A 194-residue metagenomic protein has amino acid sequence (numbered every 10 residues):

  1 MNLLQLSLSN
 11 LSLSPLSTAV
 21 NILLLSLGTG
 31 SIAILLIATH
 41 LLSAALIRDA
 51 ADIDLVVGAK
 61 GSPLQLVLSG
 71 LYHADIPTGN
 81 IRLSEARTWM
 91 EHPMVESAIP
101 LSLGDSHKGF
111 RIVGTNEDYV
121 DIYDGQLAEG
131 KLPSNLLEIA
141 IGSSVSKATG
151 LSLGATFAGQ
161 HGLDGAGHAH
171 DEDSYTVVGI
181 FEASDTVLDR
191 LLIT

Functional and structural regions predicted by a protein language model:
M1-Q5: Short, membrane-interfacial amphipathic segments enriched in basic
S9-S14: Helix-boundary and loop/linker segments of multi-pass membrane transporters
L16-L41, A45-L46: Short, strongly hydrophobic transmembrane alpha-helices
S26, G30, H73-A74, P133: Conserved short-loop catalytic and cofactor-binding motifs
L36-R111, D118-D121, N135: Hydrophobic, regular-secondary-structure patches
S106-N116, Q126-T194: Hydrophobic secondary-structure segments that place a key small or acidic residue at a functional site
